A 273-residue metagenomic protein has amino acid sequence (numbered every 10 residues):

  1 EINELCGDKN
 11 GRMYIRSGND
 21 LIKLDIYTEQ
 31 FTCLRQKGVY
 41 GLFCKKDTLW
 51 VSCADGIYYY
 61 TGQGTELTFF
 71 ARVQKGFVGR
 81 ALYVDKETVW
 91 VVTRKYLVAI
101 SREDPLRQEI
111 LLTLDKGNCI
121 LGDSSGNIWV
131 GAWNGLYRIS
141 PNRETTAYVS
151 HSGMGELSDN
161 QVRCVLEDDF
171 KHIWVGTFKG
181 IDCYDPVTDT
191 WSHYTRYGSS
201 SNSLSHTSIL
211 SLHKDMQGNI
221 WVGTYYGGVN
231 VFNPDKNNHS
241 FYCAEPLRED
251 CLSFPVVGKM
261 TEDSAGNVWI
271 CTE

Functional and structural regions predicted by a protein language model:
E1-E273: Carboxylate-rich, polar loop motifs that coordinate divalent cations or form catalytic acidic clusters
